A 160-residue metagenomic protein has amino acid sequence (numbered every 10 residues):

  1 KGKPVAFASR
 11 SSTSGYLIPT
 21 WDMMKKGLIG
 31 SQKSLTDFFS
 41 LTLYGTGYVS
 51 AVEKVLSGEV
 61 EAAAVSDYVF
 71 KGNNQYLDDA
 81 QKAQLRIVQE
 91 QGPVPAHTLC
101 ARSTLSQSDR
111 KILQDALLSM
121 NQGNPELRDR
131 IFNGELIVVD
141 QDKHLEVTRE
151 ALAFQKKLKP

Functional and structural regions predicted by a protein language model:
K1-E53: Bilobed "Venus flytrap"/periplasmic-binding protein-like clamshell domains and structurally analogous long
F7-S9, G27, E59, N74-L77 (+2 more regions): Sec/Tat-exported extracytoplasmic proteins
R10, Y68-V69, T104: Solvent-exposed coil/turn segments that connect beta secondary-structure elements in extracytoplasmic/periplasmic
G15-Y16, A63, R110: Alpha-helix N-cap/helix-start motif
T20, V49-V52, D67, R110 (+2 more regions): Extracytoplasmic/secreted envelope proteins and their assembly/folding machinery, especially bacterial periplasmic
T20-K25, K54-K82: A ligand-binding cleft/hinge motif common to bilobed small-molecule-binding domains
S40-L41, N74-P93: Short beta-strand->loop
V94, C100-A101, L105-P160: An extracytoplasmic/periplasmic, membrane-proximal ligand-sensing/linker region
